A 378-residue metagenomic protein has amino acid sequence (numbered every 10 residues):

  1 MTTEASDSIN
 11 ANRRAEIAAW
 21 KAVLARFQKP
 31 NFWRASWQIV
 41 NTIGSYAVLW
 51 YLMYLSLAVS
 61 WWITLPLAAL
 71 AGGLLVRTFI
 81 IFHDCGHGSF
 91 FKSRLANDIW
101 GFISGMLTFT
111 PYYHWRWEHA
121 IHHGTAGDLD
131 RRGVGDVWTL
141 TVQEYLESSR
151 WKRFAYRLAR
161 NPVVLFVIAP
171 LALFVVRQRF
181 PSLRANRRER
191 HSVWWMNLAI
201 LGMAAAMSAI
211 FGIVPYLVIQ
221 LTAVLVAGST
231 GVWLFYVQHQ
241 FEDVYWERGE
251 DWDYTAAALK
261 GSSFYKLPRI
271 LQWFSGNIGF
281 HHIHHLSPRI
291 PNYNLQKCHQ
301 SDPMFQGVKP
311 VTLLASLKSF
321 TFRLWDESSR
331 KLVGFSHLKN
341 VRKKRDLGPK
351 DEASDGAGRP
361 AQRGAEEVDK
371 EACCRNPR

Functional and structural regions predicted by a protein language model:
M1-W20, N161-F174: Short, charged cytosolic
K21-P30, S182, C298: Cytosolic juxtamembrane amphipathic/interface segments immediately preceding and feeding into a transmembrane helix
P30-T78, G101, L107-T110, Y156-A169 (+1 more regions): Alpha-helical bilayer-embedded segments of polytopic membrane proteins, i.e., transmembrane/intramembrane helices
A71-M196, D243-L332: Membrane-embedded catalytic scaffold of the fatty acid hydroxylase/desaturase
G231-E247: Transmembrane alpha-helix/helix-exit interface in multi-pass inner-membrane proteins
G334, N340-V341: C-terminal functional modules
G356-G358, G364: Residue-identity detector for glycine
